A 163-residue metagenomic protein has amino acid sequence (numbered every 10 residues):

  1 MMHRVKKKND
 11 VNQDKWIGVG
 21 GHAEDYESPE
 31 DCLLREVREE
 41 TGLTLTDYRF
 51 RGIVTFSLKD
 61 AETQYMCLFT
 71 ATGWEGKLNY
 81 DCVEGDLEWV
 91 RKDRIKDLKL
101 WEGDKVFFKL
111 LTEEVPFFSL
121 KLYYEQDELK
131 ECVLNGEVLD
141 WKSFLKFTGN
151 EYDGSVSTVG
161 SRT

Functional and structural regions predicted by a protein language model:
M1-I17, L45, R49: N-terminal strand-loop-strand
K7, T55, D127: Residues that form or immediately flank small-molecule/cofactor binding pockets and catalytic motifs
K8-N9, H22-E24: Short strand->helix junction
A23-T46, F56-L111, V133-F144, N150-S155: Unchanged
G52: Catalytic phosphate/metal-binding cores of nucleic-acid and nucleotide-processing enzymes, i.e., regions that mediate
L111-E131: Short, active-site-adjacent segments that bind or coordinate small-molecule cofactors and metal centers
